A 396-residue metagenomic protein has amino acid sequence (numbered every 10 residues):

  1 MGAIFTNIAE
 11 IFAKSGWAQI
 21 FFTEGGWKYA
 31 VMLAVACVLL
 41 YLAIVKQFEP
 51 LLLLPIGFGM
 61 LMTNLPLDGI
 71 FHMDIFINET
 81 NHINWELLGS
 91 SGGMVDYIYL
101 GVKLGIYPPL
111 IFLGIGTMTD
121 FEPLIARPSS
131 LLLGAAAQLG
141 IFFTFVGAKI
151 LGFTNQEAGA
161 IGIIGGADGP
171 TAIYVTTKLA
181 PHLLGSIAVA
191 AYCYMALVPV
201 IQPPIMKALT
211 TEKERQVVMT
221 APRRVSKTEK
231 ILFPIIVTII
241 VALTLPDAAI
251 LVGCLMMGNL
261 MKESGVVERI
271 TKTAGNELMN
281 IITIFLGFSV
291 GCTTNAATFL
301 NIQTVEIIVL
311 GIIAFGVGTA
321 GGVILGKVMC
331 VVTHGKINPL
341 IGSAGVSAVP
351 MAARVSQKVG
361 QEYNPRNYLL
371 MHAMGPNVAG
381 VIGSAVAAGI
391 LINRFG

Functional and structural regions predicted by a protein language model:
M1-I77, S90: N-terminal alpha-helical transmembrane segments of multi-pass membrane transport and channel/translocase proteins
L39, Y99-I125, G258-M261, M279-N301: Hydrophobic transmembrane alpha-helices of secondary-active transporters and Na+-translocating membrane complexes
L104, F112-M118, L133-F143, G147 (+3 more regions): Alpha-helical membrane segments and immediately flanking helix-loop junctions that form or couple to the substrate/ion
L124-F145, N295-G322, A373-N377: Entry/N-cap segments of selected transmembrane alpha helices and their immediately preceding amphipathic helices
V146-N155, I187-R215, G321-H334, A379-G396: Juxtamembrane and boundary regions of transmembrane helices in multi-pass small-molecule transporters and channels
H182-V200, L310-G318, I341-A344: Alpha-helical transmembrane segments
C193-V266: Membrane-embedded hairpin module used as a gating/binding unit in multi-pass transport and secretion proteins
T238-G322: Transmembrane helical segments that form the transport core of multi-pass membrane transport proteins
